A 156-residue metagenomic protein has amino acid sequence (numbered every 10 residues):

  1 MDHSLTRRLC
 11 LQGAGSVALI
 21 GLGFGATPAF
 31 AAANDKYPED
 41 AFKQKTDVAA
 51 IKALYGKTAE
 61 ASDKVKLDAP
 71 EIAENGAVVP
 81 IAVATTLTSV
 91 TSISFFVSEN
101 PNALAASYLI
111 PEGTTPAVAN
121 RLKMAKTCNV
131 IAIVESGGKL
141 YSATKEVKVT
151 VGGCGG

Functional and structural regions predicted by a protein language model:
M1-G21: N-terminal secretory signal peptides and thylakoid transit peptides that target proteins across membranes
A32-I72, A106-Y108: Transition segment at domain starts
P80-T86: Short edge beta-strand/loop segments characteristic of extracellular beta-sandwich folds
E99-M124: An anionic, turn-rich surface loop/hairpin at beta-sheet edges that serves as a generic interaction/coordination patch
A125-N129: Extracellular Ig-like/FN3 beta-sandwich strand-entry sites
G137-A143: Short acidic/polar inter-strand loop motif in beta-rich domains
E146-G152: Short beta-strand edge segments in extracellular beta-sheet folds
